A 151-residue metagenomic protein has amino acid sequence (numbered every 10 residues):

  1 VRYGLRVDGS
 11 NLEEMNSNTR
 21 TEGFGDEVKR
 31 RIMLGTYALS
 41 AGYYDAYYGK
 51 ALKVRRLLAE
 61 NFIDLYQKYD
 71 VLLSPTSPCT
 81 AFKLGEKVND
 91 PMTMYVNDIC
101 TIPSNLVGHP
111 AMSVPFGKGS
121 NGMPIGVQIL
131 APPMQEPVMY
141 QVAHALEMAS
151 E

Functional and structural regions predicted by a protein language model:
R2-L106: Serine-dependent amide/ester hydrolase catalytic core
M33-E60, K68, L106-E151: Structural helix-boundary/capping segments
